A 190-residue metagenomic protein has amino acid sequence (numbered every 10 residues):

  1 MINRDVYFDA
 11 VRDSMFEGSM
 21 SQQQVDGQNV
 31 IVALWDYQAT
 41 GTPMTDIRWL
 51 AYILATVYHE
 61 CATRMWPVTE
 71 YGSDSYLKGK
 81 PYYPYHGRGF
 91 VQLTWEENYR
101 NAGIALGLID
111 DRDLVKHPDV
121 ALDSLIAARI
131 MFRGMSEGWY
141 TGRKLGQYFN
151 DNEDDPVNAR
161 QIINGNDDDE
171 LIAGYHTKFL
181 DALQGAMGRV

Functional and structural regions predicted by a protein language model:
M1-I2, V190: N-terminal secretory targeting signals
I2-N29, A39, M44, R48-M135: Peptidoglycan-targeting cell-wall enzymes and recognition modules
A33-W35: Structured secondary-structure scaffolds
Q38-M44, W139-Y148, M187-V190: Surface-exposed helix-capping loop/turn segments at secondary-structure junctions
V57-E60, G146-D168: Acidic helix/loop microenvironments that form the catalytic cleft of cell-wall polysaccharide enzymes
A128-D151, D155: GST-like fold's C-terminal all-alpha helical module
N164-V190: Low-complexity, Gly/Ser/Thr/Pro-rich intrinsically disordered linker/tail segments
